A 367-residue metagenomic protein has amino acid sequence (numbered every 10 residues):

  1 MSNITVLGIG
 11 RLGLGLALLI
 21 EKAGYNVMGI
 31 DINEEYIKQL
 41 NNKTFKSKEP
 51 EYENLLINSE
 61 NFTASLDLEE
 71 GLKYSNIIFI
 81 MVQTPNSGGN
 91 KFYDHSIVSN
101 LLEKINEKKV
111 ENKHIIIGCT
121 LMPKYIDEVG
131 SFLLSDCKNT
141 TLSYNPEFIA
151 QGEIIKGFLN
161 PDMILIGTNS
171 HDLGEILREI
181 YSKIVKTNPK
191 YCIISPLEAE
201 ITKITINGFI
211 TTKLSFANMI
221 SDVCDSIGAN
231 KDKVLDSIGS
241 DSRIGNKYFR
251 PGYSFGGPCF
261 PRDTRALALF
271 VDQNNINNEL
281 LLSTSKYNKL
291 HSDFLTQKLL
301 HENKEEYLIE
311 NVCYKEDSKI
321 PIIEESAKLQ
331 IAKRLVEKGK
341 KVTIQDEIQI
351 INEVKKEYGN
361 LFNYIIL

Functional and structural regions predicted by a protein language model:
M1-L367: Structural/interface elements that position substrates and couple domains in central-metabolism enzymes
